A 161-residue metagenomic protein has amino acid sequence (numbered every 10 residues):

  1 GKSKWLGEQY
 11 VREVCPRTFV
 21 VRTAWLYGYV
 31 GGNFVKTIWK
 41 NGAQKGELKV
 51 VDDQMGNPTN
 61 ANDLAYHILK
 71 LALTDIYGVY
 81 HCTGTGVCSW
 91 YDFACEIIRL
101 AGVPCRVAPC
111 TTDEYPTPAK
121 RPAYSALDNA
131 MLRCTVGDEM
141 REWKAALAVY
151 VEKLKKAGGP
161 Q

Functional and structural regions predicted by a protein language model:
S3: Active-site helix of classical SDR
E8, F34-K36, A61, A65 (+3 more regions): A general structural signal for well-ordered alpha-helical segments in protein cores
Q9-G56, D63: NAD(P)-dependent short-chain dehydrogenase/reductase
V50-M55, Y80-V87, T135: Glycine-rich Rossmann NAD(P)(H)-binding loop
G56-T59, C88, L127, D138-R141: Residue-level signal for the nucleotide or nucleotide-sugar donor/cofactor binding architecture
N62-K70, K144, A148: Amphipathic alpha-helical segments that line or abut small-molecule/effector binding pockets and mediate allosteric
H67, T74-P118, A123, A130: Mid/C-terminal beta-alpha module of Rossmann-like enzyme folds, strongest in SDR-family dehydrogenases/epimerases
W143-Q161: Amphipathic terminal alpha-helices
